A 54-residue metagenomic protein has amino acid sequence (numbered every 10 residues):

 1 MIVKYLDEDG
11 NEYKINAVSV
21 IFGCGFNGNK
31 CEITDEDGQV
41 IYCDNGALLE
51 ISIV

Functional and structural regions predicted by a protein language model:
M1-K4: Short structural boundary motif marking the start of a folded domain
L6, N11-L49, V54: Acidic, low-complexity, intrinsically disordered interaction modules
